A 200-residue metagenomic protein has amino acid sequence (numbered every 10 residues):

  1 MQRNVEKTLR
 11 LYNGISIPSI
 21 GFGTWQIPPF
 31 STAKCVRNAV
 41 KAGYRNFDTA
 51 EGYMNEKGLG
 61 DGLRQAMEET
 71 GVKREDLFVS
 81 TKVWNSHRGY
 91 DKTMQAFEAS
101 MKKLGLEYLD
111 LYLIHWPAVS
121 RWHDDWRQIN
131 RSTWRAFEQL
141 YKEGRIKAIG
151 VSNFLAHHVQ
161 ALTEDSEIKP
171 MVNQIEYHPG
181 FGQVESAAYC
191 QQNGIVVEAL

Functional and structural regions predicted by a protein language model:
M1-L77: N-terminal binding-site loop/beta-alpha segment at the start of enzyme catalytic domains that lines or forms
P18-F30, K82-D91, R121-W126: Active-site mouth loops of central-metabolism enzymes
F22, A39, F47, L59 (+9 more regions): Conserved, mostly hydrophobic/aromatic
W25-I27, A50-G52, K82-S86, I114-P117 (+2 more regions): Active-site beta-loop-alpha junctions enriched in small/polar residues
I27-V40, G89-L104, L155-Q160, F181-Q183: Short, acidic/polar
Q65-E75, L104-L106, Y141-R145, D165-K169: Short helix-capping segments at alpha-helix termini
T93-I114, Q139-E143, I195: CE4/NodB-like, metal-dependent polysaccharide N-deacetylase domain that modifies extracellular/periplasmic N-acetylated
P117-L200: Beta/alpha (TIM)-barrel catalytic core signal, keyed to glycine-rich beta->alpha loops juxtaposed to Asp/Glu that bind
